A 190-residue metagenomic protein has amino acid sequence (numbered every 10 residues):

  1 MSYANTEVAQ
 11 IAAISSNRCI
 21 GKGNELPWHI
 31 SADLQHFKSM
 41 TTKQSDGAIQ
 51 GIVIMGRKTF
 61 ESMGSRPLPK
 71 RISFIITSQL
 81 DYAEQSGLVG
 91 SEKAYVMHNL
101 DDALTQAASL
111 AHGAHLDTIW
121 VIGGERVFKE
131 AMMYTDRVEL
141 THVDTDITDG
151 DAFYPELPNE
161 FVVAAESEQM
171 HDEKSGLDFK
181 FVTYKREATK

Functional and structural regions predicted by a protein language model:
M1-K190: Enzymes that bind and transform nitrogen-containing heteroaromatic metabolites
